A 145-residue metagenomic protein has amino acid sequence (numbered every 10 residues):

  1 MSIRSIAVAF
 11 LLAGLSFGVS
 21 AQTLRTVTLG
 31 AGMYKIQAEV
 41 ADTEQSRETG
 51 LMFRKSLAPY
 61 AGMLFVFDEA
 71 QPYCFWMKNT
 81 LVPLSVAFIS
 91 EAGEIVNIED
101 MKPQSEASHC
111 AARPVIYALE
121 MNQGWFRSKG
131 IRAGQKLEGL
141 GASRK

Functional and structural regions predicted by a protein language model:
M1-A7: Bacterial N-terminal signal peptides that target proteins for export
S16-G18: N-terminal signal peptide c-region/cleavage motif recognized by signal peptidases
Q22-K145: Compact, glycine-rich, soluble single-domain proteins
